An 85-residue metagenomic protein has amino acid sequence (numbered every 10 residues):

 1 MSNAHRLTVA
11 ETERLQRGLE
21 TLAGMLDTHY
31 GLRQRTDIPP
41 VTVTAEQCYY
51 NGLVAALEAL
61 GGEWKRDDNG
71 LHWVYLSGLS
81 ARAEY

Functional and structural regions predicted by a protein language model:
M1-A10, E63, S77-Y85: Short intrinsically disordered terminal tails
S2-D37: N-terminal acidic leader/helix
I38-S80: Short, charge-rich amphipathic interface segments used for partner binding and complex assembly
